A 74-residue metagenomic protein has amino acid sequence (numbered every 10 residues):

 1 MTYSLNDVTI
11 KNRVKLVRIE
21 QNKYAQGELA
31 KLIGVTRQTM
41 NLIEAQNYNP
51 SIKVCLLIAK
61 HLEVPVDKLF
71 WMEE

Functional and structural regions predicted by a protein language model:
M1-Q21: A short, Lys/Arg-rich alpha-helix, primarily the initiator
M1-S4, F70-E74: Short, charged recognition helix plus adjacent turn of helix-turn-helix-like nucleic-acid-binding domains
N12, K23-Y24, P50-K53: Residue-level signal for the short linker/turn that defines the boundary of a DNA-recognition helix
K15-L16, G27, L56: Residues within the helices of the helix-turn-helix
E20, K31, K60: Alpha-helical residues within the helix-turn-helix
K23-L42: Short alpha-helical DNA-recognition segment
K53-K68: DNA major-groove recognition helix of helix-turn-helix/homeodomain DNA-binding modules
